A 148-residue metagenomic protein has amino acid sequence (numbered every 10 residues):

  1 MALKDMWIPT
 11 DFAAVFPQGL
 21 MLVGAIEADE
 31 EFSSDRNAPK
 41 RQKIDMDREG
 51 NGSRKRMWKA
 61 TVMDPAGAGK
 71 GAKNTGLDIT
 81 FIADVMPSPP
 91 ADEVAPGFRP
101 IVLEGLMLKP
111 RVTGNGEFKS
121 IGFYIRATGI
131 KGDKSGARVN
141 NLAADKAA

Functional and structural regions predicted by a protein language model:
M1-A148: OB-fold and OB-like single-stranded nucleic-acid-recognition modules and their adjacent interaction interfaces
